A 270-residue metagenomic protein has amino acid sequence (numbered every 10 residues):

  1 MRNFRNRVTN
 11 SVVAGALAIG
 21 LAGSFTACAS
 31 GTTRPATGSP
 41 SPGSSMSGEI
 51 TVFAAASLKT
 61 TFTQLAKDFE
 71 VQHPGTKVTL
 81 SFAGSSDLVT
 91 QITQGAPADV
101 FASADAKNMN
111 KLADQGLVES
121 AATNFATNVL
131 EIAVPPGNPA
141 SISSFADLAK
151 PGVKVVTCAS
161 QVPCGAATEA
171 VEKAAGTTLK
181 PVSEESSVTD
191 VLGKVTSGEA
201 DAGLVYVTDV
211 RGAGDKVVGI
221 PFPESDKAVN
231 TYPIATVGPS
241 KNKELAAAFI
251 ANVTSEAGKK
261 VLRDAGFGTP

Functional and structural regions predicted by a protein language model:
R2-N6, N10, I19-L58, T63-K67 (+6 more regions): Exported/periplasmic ABC-transporter solute-binding proteins
G75, P97-A98, A200: Short, high-confidence coil segments that cap the C-terminus of an alpha-helix and link into the following beta-strand
K77-D87, I92: Central regulatory/effector-binding core of bacterial HTH transcription factors
L80, S120-A122, P181-V182: Surface-exposed patches in mature extracellular/periplasmic domains of secreted proteins
F82, F125-A126: Short, glycine-/polar-rich solvent-exposed loops and beta-turns at beta-strand/coil boundaries
G95-D105, M109-D114, V118-N124: Short beta-strand-centered segments that line the small-molecule binding cleft or hinge of alpha/beta clamshell
V129-E131: Early exported N-terminus immediately downstream of N-terminal targeting peptides
